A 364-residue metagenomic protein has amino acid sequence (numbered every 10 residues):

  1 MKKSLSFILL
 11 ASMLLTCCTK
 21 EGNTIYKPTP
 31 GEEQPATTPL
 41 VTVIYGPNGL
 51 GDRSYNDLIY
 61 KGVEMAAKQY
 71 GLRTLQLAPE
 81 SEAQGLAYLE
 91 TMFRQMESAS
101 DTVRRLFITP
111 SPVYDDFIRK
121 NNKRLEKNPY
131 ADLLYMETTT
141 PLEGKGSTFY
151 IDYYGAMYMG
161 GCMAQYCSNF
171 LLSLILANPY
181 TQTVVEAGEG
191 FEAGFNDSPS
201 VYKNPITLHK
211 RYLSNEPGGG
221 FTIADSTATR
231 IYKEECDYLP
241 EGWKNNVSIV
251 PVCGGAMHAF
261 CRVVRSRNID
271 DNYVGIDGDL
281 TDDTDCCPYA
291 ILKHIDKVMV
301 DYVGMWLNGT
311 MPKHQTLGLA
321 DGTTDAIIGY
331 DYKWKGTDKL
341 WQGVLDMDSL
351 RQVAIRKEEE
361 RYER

Functional and structural regions predicted by a protein language model:
L15-C17: C-terminal motif of bacterial Sec signal peptides marking the signal peptidase cleavage site
T19-Y26: Bacterial lipoprotein signal-peptidase II cleavage site
V41-A66, L75-L89, P112, Y180 (+1 more regions): Extracytoplasmic "Venus flytrap"
V43, A99-P112, D132-M136, L174 (+2 more regions): Periplasmic-binding protein-like
V63, Y158-K210, H314-D338: An alpha-beta-alpha
E126-I151, G278-T284: Flexible loop/hinge segments that line or gate small-molecule binding clefts
F149-L172, I291-M311: Hydrophobic alpha-helical segments within soluble ligand-binding/sensing domains
D301-R364: Hinge/cleft segment of the Venus flytrap/periplasmic-binding protein
